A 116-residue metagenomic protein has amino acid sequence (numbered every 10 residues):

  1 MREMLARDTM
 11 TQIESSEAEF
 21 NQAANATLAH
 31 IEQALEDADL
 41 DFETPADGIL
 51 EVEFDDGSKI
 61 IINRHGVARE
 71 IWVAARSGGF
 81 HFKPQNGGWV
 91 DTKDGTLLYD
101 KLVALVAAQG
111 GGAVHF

Functional and structural regions predicted by a protein language model:
M1-R2: N-terminal, intrinsically disordered, basic low-complexity segments enriched in Arg/Pro/Ser/Thr
L5, T11-F116: N-terminal intrinsically disordered, cationic/polar leader segments that include organellar targeting peptides
